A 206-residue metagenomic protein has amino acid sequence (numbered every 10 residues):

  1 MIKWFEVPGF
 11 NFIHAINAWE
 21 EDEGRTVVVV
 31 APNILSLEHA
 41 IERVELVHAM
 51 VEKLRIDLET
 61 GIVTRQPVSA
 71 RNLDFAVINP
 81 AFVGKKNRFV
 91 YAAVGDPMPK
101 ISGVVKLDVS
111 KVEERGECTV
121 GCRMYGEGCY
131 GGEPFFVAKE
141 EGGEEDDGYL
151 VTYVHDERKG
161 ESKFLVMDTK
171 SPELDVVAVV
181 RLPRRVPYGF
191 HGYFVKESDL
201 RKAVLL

Functional and structural regions predicted by a protein language model:
M1-L206: Beta-propeller domains
